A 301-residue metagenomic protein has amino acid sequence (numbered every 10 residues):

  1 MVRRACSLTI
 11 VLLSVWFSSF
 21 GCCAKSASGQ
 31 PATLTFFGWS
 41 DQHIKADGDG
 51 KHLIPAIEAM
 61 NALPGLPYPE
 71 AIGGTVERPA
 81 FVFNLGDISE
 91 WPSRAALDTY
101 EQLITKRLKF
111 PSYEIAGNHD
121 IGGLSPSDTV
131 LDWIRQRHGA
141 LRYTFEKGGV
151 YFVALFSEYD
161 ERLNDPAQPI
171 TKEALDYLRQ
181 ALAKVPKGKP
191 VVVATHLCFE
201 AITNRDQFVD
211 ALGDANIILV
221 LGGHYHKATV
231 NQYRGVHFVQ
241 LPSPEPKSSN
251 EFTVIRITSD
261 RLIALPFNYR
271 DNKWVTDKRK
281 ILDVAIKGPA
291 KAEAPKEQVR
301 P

Functional and structural regions predicted by a protein language model:
M1-A5: Positively charged n-region of N-terminal signal peptides that target proteins for export
S7-S19: Bacterial N-terminal signal peptides
C22-A96: N-terminal active-site segment of His-dependent metallophosphoesterases
Q30, R256-P301: A short C-terminal boundary segment appended to hydrolase-like catalytic domains
D41, D87, G117-N118, H196 (+1 more regions): Active-site glycine-centered loops adjacent to acidic/histidine catalytic or metal-binding residues that shape
P69-I72, L182-E200: Short acidic, glycine-rich surface-loop motifs adjacent to enzyme active sites
E90-P190, Q207-L219, N231-P242, K247-L265 (+1 more regions): Extended active-site neighborhood of metal-dependent phosphoesterases/phosphodiesterases
A194-C198, I218-A228: Histidine-centered catalytic micro-motifs
